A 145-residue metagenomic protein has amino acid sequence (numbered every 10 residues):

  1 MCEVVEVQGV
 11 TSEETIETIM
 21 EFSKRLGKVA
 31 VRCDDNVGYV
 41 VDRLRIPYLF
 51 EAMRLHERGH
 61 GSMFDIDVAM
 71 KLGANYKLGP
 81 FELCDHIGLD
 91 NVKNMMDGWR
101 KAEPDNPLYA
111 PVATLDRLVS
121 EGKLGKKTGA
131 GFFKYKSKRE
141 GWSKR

Functional and structural regions predicted by a protein language model:
M1-E3, T18: Short, charged, surface-exposed secondary-structure boundary motifs
V10-D35, Y39, P47, M53-R145: NAD(P)-dependent Rossmann-like dehydrogenase/reductase catalytic/cofactor-binding core
